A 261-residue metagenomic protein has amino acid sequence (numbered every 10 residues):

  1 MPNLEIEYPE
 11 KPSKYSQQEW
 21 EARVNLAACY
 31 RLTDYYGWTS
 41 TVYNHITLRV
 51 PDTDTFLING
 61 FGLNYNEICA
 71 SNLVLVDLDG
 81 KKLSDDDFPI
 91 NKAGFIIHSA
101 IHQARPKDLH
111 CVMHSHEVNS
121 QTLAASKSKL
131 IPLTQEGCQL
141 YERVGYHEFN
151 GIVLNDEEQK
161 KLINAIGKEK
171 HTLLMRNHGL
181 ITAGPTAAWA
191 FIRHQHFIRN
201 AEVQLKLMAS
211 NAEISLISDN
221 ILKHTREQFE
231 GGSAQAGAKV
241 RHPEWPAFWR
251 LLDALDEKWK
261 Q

Functional and structural regions predicted by a protein language model:
M1-Q261: Glycine-rich flexible loops
